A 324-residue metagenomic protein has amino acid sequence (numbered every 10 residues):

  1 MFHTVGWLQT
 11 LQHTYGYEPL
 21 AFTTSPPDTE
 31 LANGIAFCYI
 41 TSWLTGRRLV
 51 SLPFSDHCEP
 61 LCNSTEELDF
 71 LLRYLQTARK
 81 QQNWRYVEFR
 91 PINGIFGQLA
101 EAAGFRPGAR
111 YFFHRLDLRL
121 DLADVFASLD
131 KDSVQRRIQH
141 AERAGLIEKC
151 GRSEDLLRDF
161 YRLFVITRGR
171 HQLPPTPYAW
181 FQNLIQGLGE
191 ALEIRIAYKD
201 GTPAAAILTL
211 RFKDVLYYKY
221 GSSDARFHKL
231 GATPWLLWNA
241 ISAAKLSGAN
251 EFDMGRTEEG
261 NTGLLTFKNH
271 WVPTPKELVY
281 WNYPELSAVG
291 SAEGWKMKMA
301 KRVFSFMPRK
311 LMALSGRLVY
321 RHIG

Functional and structural regions predicted by a protein language model:
M1-E30, G34-G46, P91-K229: A conserved beta-strand-loop-helix scaffold within acyl/acetyltransferase catalytic domains
A21, Y39, A100-V125, A249-N250 (+1 more regions): Active-site/acyl-donor-binding loops of N-acyltransferases
A21-T29, G34, I40, L44 (+3 more regions): Aromatic (often tryptophan-rich) hydrophobic motifs at membrane interfaces
V50-I95: A gly/proline- and charged-residue-enriched helix-loop-helix capping module
L52, S128-R137, G294-A300: Short intrinsically disordered coil segments
Y86-E88, I147, E251: Residues at or immediately flanking beta-strands
